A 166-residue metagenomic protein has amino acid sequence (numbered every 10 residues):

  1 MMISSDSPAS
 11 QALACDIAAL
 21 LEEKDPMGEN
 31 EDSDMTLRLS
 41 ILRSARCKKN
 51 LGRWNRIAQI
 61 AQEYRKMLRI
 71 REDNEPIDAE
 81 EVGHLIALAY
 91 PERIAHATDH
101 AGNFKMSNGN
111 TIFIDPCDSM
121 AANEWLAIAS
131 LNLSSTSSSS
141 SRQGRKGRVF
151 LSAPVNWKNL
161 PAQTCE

Functional and structural regions predicted by a protein language model:
M1-E166: Second RecA-like catalytic domain
